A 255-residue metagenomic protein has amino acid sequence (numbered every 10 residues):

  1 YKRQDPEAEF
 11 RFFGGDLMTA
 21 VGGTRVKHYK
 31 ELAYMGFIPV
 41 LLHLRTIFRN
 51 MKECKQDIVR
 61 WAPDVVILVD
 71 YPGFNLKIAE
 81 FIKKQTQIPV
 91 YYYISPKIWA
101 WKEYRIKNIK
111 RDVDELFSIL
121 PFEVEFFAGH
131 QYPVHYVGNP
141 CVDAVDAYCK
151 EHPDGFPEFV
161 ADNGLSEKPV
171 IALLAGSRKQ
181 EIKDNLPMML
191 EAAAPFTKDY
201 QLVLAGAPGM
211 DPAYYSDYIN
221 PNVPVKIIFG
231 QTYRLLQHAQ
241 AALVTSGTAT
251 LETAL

Functional and structural regions predicted by a protein language model:
Y1, A192-F196, T253: Generic low-polarity alpha-helical segments
K2-D162, L174-I182, F196, G209: Active-site and donor-binding regions of nucleotide-sugar-utilizing enzymes
T19, K168, E181-A239: Donor-nucleotide binding loops and adjacent catalytic segments primarily of GT-B fold Leloir glycosyltransferases
D64-V65, V170, A241: Structural motif
F229-L255: A donor-sugar binding/catalytic signature common to diverse glycosyltransferases and related nucleotide-sugar
